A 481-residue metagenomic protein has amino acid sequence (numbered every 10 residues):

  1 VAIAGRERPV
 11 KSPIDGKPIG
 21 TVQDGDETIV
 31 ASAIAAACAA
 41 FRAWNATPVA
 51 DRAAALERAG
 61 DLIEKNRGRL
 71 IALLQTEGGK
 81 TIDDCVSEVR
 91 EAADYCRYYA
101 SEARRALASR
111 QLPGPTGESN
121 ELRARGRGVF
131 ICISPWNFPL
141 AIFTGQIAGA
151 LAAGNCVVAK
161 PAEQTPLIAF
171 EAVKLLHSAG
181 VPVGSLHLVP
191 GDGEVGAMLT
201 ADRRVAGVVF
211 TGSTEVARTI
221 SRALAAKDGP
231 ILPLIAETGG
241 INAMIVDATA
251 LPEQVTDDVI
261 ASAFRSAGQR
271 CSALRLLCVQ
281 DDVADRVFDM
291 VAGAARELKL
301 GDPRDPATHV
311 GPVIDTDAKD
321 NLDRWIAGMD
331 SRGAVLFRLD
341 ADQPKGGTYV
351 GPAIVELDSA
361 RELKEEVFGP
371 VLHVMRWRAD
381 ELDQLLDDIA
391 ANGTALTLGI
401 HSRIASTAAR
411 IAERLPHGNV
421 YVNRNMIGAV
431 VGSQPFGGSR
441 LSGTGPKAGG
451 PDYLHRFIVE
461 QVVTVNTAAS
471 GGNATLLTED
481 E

Functional and structural regions predicted by a protein language model:
V1-E118, E297: N-terminal Rossmann-like NAD(P)+-binding subdomain of aldehyde/semialdehyde dehydrogenases
K11-L56, N66-R67, N137, G180-V181 (+9 more regions): Conserved C-terminal structural/oligomerization subdomain of aldehyde/semialdehyde dehydrogenase
S12, V22-D26, L74, G78 (+15 more regions): Active-site proximal loops enriched in glycine and acidic residues that flank catalytic Cys/His/Asp and coordinate
G16, A37, R52, L74 (+9 more regions): Residue-level signal for inorganic ion chemistry
T28, A35, E57, G68 (+19 more regions): Feature representing long, continuous alpha-helical segments
F41, N45, G60-R67, I71 (+18 more regions): Structural signal for hydrophobic packing residues in well-ordered secondary-structure cores of soluble enzyme domains
Q75, R105-T256, G445: Rossmann-like NAD(P) dinucleotide-binding subdomain of oxidoreductase/dehydrogenase enzymes
S178-G180, A201, G207, V216-A360 (+4 more regions): ALDH superfamily catalytic-core signature
